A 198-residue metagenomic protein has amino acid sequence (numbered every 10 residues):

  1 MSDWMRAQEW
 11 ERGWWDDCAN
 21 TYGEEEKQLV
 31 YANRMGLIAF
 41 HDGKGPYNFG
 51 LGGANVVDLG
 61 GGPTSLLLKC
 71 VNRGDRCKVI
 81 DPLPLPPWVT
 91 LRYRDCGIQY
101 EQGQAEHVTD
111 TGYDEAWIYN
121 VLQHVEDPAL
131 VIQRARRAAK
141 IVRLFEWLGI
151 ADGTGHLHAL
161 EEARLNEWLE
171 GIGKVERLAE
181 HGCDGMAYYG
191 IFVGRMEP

Functional and structural regions predicted by a protein language model:
M1-K27: N-terminal, positively charged/glycine-rich alpha-helical extensions of SAM-dependent methyltransferases
Q28-G53: Conserved alpha-helix/loop element of class I SAM-dependent methyltransferases that forms part of the SAM/SAH-binding
G53-G62: Conserved class I S-adenosyl-L-methionine
G62-E106: Class I SAM-dependent methyltransferase SAM/SAH-binding core
H107-T111: Short conserved loop adjoining the S-adenosyl-L-methionine
E115-D127: A short SAM/SAH-binding and catalytic strip from SAM-dependent methyltransferases
A139-G149: Conserved beta-strand signature within the Rossmann-like core of class I S-adenosyl-L-methionine
H156-G173: Short alpha-helix
